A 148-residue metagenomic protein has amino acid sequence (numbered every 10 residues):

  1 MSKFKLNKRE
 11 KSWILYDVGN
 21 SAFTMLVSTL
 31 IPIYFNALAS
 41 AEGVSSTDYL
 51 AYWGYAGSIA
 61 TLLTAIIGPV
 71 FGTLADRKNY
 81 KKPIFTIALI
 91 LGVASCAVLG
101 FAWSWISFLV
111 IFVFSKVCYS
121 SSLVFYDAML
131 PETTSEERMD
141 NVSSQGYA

Functional and structural regions predicted by a protein language model:
S2-T61, W105, L109, F114: Helix-loop boundary and gating motifs at the non-cytosolic
S21, M25, G100, K116-V124: Small-residue-rich segments within alpha-helical transmembrane domains of MFS-like 12-TM solute carriers
Y34, L38, R77-K78, M129-T134: Helix-to-coil boundary motifs at intracellular loop junctions of multi-pass secondary transporters
W53, F85, S143-Y147: Membrane-interface helix-entry/capping residues at the boundaries of transmembrane alpha-helices
A65, T86-S104: C-terminal ends and interior cores of transmembrane alpha-helices in multi-pass membrane transporters/permeases
I67-A75: Hydrophobic/aromatic and small-residue hotspots that mark the transmembrane alpha-helices of Major Facilitator
A75-L89: Cytoplasmic membrane-interface "Motif A"-like loop-to-helix N-cap segments of 12-TM Major Facilitator Superfamily
I111-A148: Cytoplasmic helix-loop-helix junction between adjacent transmembrane helices in 12-TM secondary transporters
